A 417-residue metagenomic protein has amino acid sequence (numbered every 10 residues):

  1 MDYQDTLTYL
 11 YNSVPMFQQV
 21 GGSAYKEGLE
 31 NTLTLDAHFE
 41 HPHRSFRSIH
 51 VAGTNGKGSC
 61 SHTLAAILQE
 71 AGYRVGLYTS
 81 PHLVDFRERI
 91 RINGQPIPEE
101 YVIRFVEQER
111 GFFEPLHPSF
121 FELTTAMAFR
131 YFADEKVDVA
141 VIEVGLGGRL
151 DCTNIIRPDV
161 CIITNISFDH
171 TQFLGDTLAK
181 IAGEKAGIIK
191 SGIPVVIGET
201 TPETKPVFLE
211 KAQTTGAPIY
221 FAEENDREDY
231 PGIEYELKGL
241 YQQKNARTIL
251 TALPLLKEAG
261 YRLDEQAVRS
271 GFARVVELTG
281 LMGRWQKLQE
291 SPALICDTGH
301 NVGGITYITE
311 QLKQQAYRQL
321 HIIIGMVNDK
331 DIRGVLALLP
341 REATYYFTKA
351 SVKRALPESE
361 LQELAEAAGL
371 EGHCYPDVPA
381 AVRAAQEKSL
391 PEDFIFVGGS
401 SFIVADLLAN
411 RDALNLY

Functional and structural regions predicted by a protein language model:
M1-G53, C60, A66-A71: Short functional linear segments
G22-L29, T34-R44, E70-I156: ATP-dependent carboxylate-amine ligase catalytic core
T54, V75, V141, T164 (+6 more regions): Residue-level signal for inorganic ion chemistry
L64, R149-D159, L408-R411: Short Gly/Thr/Asp-enriched flexible loops that form oxyanion-binding sites at enzyme active sites
P118, K136-E143, P158-G232, A246 (+1 more regions): Acidic, Mg2+-coordinating active-site environments of NTP-dependent enzymes
V139-V144, C152-I162, I166-H170, Y230-T344: Nucleotide phosphate-binding/pyrophosphate-handling subdomain across enzymes that bind or process nucleotide phosphates
T200-Y220, A293-L294, V302, V335-F394: C-terminal helical cap/extension that packs against the catalytic core of soluble nucleotide-cofactor enzymes
S400-Y417: Glycine/aspartate-rich loop-and-adjacent alpha/beta segment that forms the canonical ThDP
